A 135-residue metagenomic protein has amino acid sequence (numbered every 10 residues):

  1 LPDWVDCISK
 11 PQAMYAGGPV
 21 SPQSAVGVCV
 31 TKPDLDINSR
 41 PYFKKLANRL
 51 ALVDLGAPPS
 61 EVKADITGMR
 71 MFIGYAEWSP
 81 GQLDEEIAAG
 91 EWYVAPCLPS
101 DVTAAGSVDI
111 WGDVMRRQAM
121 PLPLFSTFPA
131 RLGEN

Functional and structural regions predicted by a protein language model:
L1-F72, A76-N135: A short aromatic-anchored loop/beta-hairpin motif
